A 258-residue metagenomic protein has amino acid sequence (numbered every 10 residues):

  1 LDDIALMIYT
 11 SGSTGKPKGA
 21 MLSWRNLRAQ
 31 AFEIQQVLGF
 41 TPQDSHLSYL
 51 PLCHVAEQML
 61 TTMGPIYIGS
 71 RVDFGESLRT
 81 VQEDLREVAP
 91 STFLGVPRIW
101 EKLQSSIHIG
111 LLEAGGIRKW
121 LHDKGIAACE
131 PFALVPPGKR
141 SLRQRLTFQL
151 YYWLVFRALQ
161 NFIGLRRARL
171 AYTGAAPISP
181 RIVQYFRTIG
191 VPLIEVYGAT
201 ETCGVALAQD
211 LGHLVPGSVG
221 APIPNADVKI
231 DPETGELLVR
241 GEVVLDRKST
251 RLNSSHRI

Functional and structural regions predicted by a protein language model:
L1-Y9, K16, G39-S45: Conserved pre-ATP/AMP-binding loop-to-beta segment of ANL
A5-A31: Conserved AMP-binding A3 loop
Y9, G64, D84, Y185 (+1 more regions): Hydrophobic/aromatic ligand-binding patch that stacks against planar heteroaromatic rings of cofactors or nucleotides
W24, H54, H256: Histidine-centered active-site/metal-ligand motif
R28-S45, L52-W153, R167: Conserved AMP-binding/adenylation subdomain of ANL enzymes
A133, Y151-R251: Conserved AMP-binding/adenylate-forming
L252-I258: Single conserved hydrophobic/aromatic residue that forms the stacking wall/gate of nucleotide- or nucleobase-binding
